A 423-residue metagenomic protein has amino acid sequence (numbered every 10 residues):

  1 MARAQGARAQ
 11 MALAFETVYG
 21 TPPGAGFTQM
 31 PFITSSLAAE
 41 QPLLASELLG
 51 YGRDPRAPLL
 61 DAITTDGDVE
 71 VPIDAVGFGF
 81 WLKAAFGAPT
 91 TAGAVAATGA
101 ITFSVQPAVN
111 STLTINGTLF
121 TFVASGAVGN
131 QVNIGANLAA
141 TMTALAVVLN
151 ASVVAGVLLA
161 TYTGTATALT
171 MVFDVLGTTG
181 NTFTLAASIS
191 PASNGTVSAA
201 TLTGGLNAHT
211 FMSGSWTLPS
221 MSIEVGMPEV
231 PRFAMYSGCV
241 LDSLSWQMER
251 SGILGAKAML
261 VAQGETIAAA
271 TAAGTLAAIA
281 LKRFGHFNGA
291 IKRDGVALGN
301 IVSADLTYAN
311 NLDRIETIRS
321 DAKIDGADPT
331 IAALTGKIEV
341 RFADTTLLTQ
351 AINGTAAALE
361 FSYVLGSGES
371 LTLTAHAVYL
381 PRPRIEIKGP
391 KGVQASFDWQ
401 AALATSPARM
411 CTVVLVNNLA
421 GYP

Functional and structural regions predicted by a protein language model:
M1-G79, E229-D344, A377-G389, V393-S396: Solvent-exposed edge beta-strands and adjacent loop segments that serve as assembly or binding interfaces
M1-T21, V95-T98, P407-P423: Short, intrinsically disordered N-terminal pre-domain segments
E70-D74, F78-G93, L206-G238, D242 (+1 more regions): Short, acidic/charged, Gly/Pro-enriched secondary-structure junctions
L82-T91, T179-S193, A273-A278, T412-G421: Extended Gly/Ser/Thr-rich low-complexity repeat segments, especially those forming or decorating extracellular
A97-A199: Extended, beta-strand-rich, solvent-exposed assembly scaffolds of outer structural proteins
T112-G117, T184-A187, M221-G226, G289-D294 (+1 more regions): Short conserved beta-strand and strand-loop elements enriched in small hydrophobics with frequent Asp/Gly
A333-P381: Intrinsically disordered, low-complexity segments enriched in Gly and acidic/Ser/Thr residues that form flexible
V364-P423: Membrane-proximal bilayer-interacting regions
